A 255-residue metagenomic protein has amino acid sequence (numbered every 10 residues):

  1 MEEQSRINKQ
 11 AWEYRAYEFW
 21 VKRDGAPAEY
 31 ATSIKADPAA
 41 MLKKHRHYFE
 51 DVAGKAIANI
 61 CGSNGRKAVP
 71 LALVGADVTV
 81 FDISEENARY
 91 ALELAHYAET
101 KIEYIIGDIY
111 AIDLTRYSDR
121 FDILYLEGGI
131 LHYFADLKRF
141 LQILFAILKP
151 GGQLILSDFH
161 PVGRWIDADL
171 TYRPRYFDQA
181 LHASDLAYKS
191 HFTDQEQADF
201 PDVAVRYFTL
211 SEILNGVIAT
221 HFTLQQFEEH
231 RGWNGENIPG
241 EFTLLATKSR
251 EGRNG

Functional and structural regions predicted by a protein language model:
M1-A28: N-terminal, positively charged/glycine-rich alpha-helical extensions of SAM-dependent methyltransferases
G25-K55: Conserved alpha-helix/loop element of class I SAM-dependent methyltransferases that forms part of the SAM/SAH-binding
A56-I112: Class I SAM-dependent methyltransferase SAM/SAH-binding core
L114-I123: A short acidic, Gly/Pro-enriched loop at the edge of an enzyme's catalytic core that lines a small-molecule cofactor
D122-K138: A short SAM/SAH-binding and catalytic strip from SAM-dependent methyltransferases
K138-Q153: A short glycine-rich, Lys/Arg-flanked "PGG" loop and its adjoining helix->strand segment in the class I
G151, I155-N215: SAM-dependent methyltransferase
G216-G255: C-terminal lobe and adjacent flexible extensions of AdoMet/dcAdoMet transferase-like proteins
